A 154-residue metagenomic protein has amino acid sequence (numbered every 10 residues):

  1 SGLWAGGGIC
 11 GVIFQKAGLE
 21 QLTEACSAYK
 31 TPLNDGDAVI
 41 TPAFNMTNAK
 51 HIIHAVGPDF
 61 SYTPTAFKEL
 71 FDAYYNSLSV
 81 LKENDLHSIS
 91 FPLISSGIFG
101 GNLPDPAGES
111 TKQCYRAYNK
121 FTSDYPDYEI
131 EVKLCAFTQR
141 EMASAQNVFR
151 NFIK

Functional and structural regions predicted by a protein language model:
S1-K154: Macrodomain-like recognition of ADP-ribose-binding/processing modules
